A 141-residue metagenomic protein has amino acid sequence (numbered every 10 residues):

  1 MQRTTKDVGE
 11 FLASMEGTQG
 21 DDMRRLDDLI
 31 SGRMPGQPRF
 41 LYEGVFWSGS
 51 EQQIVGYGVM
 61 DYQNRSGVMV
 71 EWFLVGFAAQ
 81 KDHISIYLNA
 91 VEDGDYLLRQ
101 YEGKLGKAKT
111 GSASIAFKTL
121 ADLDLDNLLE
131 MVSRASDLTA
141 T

Functional and structural regions predicted by a protein language model:
M1-T141: Charge-dense, helix-prone N-terminal extensions
